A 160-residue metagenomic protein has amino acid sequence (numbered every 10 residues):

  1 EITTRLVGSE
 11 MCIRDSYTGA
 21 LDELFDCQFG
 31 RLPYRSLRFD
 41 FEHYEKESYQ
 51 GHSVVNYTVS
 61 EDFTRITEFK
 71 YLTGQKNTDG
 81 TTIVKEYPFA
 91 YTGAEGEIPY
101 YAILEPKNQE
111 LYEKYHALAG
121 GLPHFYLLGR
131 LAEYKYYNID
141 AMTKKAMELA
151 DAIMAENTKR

Functional and structural regions predicted by a protein language model:
E1-I13: Single conserved hydrophobic/aromatic residue that forms the stacking wall/gate of nucleotide- or nucleobase-binding
L6, Y17, L127: Short glycine/serine/threonine-biased micro-segments
R14, T18-E23: Glycine-/small-residue-rich beta->alpha transition segments that form the dinucleotide
E23-K159: C-terminal segments that line or cap access tunnels to active or ligand-binding sites in enzymes and enzyme-associated
